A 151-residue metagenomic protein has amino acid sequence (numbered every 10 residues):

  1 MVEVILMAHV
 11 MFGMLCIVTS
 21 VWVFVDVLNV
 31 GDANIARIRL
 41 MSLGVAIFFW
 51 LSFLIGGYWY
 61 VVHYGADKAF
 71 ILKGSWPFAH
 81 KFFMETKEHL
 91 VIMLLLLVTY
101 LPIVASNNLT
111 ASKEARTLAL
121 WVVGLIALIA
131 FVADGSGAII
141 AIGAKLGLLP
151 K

Functional and structural regions predicted by a protein language model:
M1-K151: Polytopic transmembrane helical bundles with strong interfacial aromatic enrichment
